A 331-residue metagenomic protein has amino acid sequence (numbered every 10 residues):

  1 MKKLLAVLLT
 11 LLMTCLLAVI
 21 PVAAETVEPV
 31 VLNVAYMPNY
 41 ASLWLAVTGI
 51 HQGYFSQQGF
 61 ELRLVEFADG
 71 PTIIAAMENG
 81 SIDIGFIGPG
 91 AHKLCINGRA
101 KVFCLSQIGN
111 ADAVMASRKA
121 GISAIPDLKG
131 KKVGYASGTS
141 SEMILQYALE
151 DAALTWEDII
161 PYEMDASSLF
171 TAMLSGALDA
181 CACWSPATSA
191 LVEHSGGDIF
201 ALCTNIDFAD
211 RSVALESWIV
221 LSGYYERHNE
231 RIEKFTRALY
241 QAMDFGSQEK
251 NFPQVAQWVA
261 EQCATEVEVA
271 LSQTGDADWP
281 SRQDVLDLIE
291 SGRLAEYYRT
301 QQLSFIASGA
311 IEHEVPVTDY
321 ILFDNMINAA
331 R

Functional and structural regions predicted by a protein language model:
M1-V31, A329-R331: Short, low-complexity disordered leader/linker segments with a strong preference for bacterial N-terminal type II
E25-D165, A172, D179-S185, F200-L202 (+1 more regions): Short, glycine-/small- and polar/acidic-enriched structural segments that line small-molecule recognition paths
V47, K93, Q146, S189-V192 (+2 more regions): Predominant activation on well-ordered alpha-helical scaffold segments within soluble catalytic domains
S56, E150, E193, E261 (+1 more regions): Short polybasic/polar patches that bind polyanions
I82-I84, S175-A177, A277-L294, I327-R331: Short amphipathic alpha-helical segments at helix boundaries and their inter-helical linkers
P89-G90, Y162, S168-E261: Pocket-lining segment of extracytoplasmic ligand-binding domains
E226-A310: Secondary-structure end/capping motifs
Y298-R331: Conserved C-terminal helix/tail region of periplasmic/extracytoplasmic solute-binding proteins
